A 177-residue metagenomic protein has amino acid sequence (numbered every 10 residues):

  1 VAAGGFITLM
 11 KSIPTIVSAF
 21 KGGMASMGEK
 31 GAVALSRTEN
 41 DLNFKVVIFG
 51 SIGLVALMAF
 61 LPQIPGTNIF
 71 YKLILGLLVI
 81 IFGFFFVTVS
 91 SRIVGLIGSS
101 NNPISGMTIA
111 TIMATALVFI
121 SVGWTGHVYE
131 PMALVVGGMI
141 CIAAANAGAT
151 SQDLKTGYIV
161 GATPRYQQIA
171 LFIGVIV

Functional and structural regions predicted by a protein language model:
V1-V177: Alpha-helical multipass membrane-protein architecture
